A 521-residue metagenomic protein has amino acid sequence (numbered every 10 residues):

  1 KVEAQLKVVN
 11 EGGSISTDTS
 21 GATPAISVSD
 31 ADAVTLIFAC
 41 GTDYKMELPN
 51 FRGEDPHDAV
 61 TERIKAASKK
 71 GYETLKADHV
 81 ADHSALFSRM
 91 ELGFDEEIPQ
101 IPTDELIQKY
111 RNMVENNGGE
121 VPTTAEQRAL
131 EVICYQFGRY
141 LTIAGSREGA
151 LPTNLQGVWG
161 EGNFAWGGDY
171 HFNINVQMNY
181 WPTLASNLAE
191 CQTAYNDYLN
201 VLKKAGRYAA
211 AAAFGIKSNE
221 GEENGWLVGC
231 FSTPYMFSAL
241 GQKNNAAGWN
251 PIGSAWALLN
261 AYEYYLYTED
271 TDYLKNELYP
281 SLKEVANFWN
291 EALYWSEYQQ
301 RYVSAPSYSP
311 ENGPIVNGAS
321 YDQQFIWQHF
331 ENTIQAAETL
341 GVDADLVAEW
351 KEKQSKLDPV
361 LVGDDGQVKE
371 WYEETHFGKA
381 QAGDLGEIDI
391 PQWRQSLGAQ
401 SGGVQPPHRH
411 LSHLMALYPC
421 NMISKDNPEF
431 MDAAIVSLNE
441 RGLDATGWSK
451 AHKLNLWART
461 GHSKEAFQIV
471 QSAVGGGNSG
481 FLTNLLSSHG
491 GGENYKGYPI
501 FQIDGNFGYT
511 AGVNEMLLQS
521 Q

Functional and structural regions predicted by a protein language model:
K1-Y170, A189-A211, G341, Q400: Acidic/polar, glycine-enriched structural segments that form the non-catalytic walls/loops of the carbohydrate-binding
S20, P122, E161-W166, N173-Y180 (+5 more regions): Flexible glycine/proline-enriched surface loops and loop-helix/loop-strand junctions
I37, I133-C134, L141-I143, Y180-P182 (+8 more regions): Structural recognition of the beta-strand scaffold that forms the well-ordered cores of secreted hydrolase catalytic
M46-P49, G53-H57, N154-D169, E222-K275 (+1 more regions): The feature captures the catalytic groove of carbohydrate-active enzymes
D95-M113, G149-G157, E220-A239, S254-A261 (+3 more regions): Active-site-adjacent bridging/hinge elements
E131-G145, S254-E263, Y279-W289: Extended, hydrophobic/aromatic-rich amphipathic alpha-helical segments that build helical scaffolds
Y140-L151, A165-F172, C191, K204-A210 (+5 more regions): Secretory-pathway/luminal and periplasmic proteins that interact with or process carbohydrate-rich
F172-N175, L184-Y208, G221, A246-Y267 (+4 more regions): Active-site core of glycosidic bond-cleaving carbohydrate-active enzymes
